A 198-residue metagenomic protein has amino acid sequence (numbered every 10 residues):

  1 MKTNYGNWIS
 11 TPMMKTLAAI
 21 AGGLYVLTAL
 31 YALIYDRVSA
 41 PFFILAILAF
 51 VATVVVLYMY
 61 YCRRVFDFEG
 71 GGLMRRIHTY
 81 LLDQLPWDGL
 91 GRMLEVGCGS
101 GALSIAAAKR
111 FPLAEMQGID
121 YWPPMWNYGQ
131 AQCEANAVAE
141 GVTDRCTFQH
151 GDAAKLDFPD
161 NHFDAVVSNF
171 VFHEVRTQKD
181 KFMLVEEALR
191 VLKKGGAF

Functional and structural regions predicted by a protein language model:
M1-T53: N-terminal auxiliary segments of SAM/dcSAM-dependent transferases
T11-L17, L57-Y80: Class I SAM-dependent methyltransferase Rossmann-like catalytic core, especially the SAM/SAH-binding loop
G89-G99, Q117: Conserved class I S-adenosyl-L-methionine
S100-P112: Conserved SAM-binding loop of SAM-dependent methyltransferases across substrates and taxa, primarily the Class I
P112-A114, L192-A197: Short glycine-dipeptide loop
V142-A153: Conserved SAM-binding strand-loop segment of SAM-dependent methyltransferases
A154-V166: A short acidic, Gly/Pro-enriched loop at the edge of an enzyme's catalytic core that lines a small-molecule cofactor
K181-K194: A short glycine-rich, Lys/Arg-flanked "PGG" loop and its adjoining helix->strand segment in the class I
